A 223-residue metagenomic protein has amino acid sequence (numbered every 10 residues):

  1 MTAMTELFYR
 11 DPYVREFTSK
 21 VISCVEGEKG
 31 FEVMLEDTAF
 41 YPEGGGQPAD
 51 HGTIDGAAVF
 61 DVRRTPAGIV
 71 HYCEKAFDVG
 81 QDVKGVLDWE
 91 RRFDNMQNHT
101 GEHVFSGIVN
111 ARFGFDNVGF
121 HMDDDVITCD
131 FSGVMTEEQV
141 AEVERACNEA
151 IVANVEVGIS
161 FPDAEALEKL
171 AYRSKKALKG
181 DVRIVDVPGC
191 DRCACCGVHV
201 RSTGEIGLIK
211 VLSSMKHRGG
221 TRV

Functional and structural regions predicted by a protein language model:
M1-R222: A glycine- and charged-residue-rich anion-binding loop/surface
